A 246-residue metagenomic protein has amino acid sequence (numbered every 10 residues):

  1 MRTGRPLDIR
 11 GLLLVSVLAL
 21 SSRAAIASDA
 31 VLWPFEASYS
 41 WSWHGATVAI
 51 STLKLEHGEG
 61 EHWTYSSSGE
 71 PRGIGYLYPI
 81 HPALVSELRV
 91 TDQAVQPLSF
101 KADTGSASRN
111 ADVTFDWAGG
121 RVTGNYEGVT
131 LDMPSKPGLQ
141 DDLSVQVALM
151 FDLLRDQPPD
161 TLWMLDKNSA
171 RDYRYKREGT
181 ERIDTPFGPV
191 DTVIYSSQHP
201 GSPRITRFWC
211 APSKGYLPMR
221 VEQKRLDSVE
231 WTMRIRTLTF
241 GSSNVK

Functional and structural regions predicted by a protein language model:
R2-L13: Bacterial N-terminal signal peptides that target proteins for export
R5-P6, V145, T161: Intrinsically disordered, low-complexity regions enriched in polar/acidic and amide residues
L7-D8, S28, D141: Intrinsic-disorder/low-complexity regions
S21-A24: N-terminal signal peptide c-region/cleavage motif recognized by signal peptidases
S28-W117, L154-K246: Acidic, serine/threonine-rich low-complexity disordered tracts
A107-L149: Hydrophobic, well-structured mid-protein blocks that either form specific transmembrane helices
